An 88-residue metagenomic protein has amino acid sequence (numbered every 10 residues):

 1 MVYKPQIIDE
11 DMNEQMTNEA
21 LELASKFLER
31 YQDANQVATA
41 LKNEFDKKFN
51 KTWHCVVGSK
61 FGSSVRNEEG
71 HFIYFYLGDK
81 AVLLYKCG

Functional and structural regions predicted by a protein language model:
M1-G88: Charged, amphipathic alpha-helical regulatory modules used for macromolecular assembly or allosteric control
